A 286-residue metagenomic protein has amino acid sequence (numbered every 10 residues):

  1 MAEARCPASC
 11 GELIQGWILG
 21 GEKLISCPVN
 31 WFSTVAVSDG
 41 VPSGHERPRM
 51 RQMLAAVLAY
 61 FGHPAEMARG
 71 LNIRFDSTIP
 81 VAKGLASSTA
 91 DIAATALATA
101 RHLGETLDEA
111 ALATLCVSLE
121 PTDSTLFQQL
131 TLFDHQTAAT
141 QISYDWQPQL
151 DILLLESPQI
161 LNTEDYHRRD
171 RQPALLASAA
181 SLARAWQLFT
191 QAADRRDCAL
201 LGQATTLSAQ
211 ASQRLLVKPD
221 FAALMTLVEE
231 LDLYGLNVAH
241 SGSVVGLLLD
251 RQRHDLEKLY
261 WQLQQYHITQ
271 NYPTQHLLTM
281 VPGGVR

Functional and structural regions predicted by a protein language model:
M1-K83, G283-R286: ATP-binding N-lobe of GHMP and related small-molecule kinases
C10-G16, S33-V37, T125, T131-F133 (+2 more regions): Short beta-strand scaffold segments in enzyme catalytic cores
A55, A59, A94-R101, Q191: Short glycine/serine- and small hydrophobic-enriched flexible loop segments
N72, S243-L248: A generic structural motif
K83-E109, T125: DPxDG-like acidic metal-binding loop motif
D108-Y234, L248-R286: ATP-dependent small-molecule kinase catalytic core of the GHMP/sugar-kinase superfamily and closely related
G235-A239: Short beta-strand
